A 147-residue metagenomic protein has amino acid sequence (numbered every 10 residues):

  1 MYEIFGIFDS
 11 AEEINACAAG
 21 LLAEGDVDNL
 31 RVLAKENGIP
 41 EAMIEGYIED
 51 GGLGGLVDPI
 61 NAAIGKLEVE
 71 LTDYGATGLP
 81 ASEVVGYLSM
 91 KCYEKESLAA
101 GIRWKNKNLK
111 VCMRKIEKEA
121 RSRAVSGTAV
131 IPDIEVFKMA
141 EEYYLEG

Functional and structural regions predicted by a protein language model:
M1-V84, K91, G147: Low-complexity, interaction-prone regions
A34, M43, Y47, S97 (+3 more regions): Generic detector of ordered, mature protein regions
E41, V111-C112, M139-Y143: Short amphipathic alpha-helical patches
A63-R121: Charged, amphipathic alpha-helical linker/scaffold segments
V125-G147: Long, highly charged low-complexity segments enriched in Glu/Asp and Lys/Arg with interspersed Ser/Thr
